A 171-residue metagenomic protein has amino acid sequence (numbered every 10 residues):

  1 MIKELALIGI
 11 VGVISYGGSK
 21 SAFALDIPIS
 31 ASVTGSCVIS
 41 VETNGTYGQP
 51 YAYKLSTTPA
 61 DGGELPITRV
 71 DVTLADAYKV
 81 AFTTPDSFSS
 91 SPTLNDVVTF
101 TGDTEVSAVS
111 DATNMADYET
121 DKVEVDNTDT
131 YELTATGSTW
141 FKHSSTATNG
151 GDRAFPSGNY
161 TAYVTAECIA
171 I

Functional and structural regions predicted by a protein language model:
E4-V13: Sec-dependent N-terminal signal peptides
G17-S19: N-terminal signal peptide c-region/cleavage motif recognized by signal peptidases
A22-V98, T130-I171: N-terminal small/polar-rich segments of proteins
D96-S110: Short, surface-exposed beta-strand/strand-loop-strand elements in extracellular ectodomains
A112-L133: Extended, solvent-exposed segments with strong compositional bias
